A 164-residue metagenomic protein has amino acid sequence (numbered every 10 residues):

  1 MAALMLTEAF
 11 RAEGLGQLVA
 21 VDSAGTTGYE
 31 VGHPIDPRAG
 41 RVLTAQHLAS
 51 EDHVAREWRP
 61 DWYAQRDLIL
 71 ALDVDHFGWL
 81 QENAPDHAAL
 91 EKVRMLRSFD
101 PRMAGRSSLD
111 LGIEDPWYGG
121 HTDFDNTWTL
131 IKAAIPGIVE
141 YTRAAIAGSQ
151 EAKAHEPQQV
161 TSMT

Functional and structural regions predicted by a protein language model:
M1-T164: Short polar/charged helix/loop
